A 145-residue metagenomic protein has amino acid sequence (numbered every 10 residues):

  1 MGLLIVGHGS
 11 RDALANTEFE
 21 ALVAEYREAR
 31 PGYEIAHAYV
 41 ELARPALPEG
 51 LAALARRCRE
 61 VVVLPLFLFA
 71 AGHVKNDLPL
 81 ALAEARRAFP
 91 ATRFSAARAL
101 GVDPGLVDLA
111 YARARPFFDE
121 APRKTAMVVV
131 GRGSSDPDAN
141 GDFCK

Functional and structural regions predicted by a protein language model:
M1-K145: Active-site-proximal alpha-helix that buttresses catalytic centers in soluble enzyme cores
